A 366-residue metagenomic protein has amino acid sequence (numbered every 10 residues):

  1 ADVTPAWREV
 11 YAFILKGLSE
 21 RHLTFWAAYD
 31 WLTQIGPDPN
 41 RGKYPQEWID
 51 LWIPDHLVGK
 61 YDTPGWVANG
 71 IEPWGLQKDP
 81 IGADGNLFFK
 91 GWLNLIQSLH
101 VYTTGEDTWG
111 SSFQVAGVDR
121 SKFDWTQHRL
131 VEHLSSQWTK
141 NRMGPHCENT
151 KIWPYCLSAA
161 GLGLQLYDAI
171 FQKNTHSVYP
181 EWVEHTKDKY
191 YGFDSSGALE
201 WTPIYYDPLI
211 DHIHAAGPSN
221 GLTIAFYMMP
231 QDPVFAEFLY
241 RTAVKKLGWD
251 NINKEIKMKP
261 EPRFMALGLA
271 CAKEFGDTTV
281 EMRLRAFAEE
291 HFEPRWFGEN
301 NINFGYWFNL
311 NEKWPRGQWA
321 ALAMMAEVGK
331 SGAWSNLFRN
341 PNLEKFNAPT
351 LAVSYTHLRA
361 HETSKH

Functional and structural regions predicted by a protein language model:
A1, G85-G105, I152-D168, H212-P230 (+2 more regions): Well-ordered alpha-helical segments within folded domains of soluble proteins
A1-T24, F292-E312: Domain-scale selection of a single, long terminal region that carries the protein's primary operational module
D2-A12, H100-H128, D168-P180, M228-V244 (+2 more regions): Structural helix-adjacent loops and short alpha-helical linkers that scaffold large soluble proteins
V3-I152, S158, G197-E200: Extended ligand-binding groove/face enriched in aromatic
L87, V118-R129, K140-R263: Extended ligand-binding clefts on enzyme/binding-domain cores
V183-D207, F235-A320, S331, N340-Y355: Non-catalytic carbohydrate-binding regions of carbohydrate-active enzymes
T356-T363: Conserved small/polar residues in nucleotide/adenosyl-binding loops
